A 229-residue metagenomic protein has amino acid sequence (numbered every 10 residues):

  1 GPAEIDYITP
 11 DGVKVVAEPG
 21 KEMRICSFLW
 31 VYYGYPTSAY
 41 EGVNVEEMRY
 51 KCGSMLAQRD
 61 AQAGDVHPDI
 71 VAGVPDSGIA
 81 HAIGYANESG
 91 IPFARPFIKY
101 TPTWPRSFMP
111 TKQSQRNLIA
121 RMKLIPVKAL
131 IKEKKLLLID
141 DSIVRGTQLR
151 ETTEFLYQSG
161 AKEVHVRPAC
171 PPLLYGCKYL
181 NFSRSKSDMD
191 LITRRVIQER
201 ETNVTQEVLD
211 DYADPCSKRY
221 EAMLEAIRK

Functional and structural regions predicted by a protein language model:
G1-K229: PRPP-associated nucleotide enzymes
